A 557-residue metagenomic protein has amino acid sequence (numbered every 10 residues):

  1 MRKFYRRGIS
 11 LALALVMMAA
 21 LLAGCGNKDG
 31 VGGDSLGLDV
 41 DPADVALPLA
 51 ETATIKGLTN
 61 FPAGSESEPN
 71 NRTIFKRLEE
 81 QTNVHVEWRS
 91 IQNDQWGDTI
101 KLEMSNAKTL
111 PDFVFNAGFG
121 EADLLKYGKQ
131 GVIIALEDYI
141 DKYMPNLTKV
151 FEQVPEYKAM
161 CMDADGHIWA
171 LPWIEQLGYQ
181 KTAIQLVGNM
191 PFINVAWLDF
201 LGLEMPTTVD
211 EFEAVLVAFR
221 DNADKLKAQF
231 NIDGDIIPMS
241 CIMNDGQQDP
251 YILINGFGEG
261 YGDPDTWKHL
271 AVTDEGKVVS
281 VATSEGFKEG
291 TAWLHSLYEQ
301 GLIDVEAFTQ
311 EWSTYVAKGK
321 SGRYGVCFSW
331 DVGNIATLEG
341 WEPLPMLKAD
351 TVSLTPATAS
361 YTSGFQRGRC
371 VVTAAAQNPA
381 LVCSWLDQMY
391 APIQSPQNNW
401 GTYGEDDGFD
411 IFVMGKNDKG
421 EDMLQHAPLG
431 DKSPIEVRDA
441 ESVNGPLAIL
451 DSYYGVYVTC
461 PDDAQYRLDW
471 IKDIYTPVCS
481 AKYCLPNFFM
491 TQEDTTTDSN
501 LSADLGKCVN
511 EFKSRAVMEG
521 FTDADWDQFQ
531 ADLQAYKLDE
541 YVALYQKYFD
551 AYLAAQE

Functional and structural regions predicted by a protein language model:
F4-S10, C25-E211, A223, E259-L270 (+3 more regions): Conserved N-terminal structural module of periplasmic/extracytoplasmic solute-binding proteins
Y5-V16, L381: Sec-dependent signal peptide hydrophobic core
A20-G24: C-terminal motif of bacterial Sec signal peptides marking the signal peptidase cleavage site
D123-D138, A336-A357: Ligand-binding "clamshell"
G131-C161, L216-R220, F230-A271, R323-L338: Carboxylate/His-rich catalytic cores and anion/metal-binding grooves
E137, D165-D249, L270-K318, V372-D407 (+1 more regions): Helix-loop-helix "hinge/cap" segment bordering the ligand-binding cleft or interdomain interface
E339-M346, T358-D422, A427: Polar, glycine-rich mid-to-C-terminal structural blocks that act as macromolecule-binding/assembly scaffolds
A391-R515, G520: Conserved small-residue motifs centered on glycine
